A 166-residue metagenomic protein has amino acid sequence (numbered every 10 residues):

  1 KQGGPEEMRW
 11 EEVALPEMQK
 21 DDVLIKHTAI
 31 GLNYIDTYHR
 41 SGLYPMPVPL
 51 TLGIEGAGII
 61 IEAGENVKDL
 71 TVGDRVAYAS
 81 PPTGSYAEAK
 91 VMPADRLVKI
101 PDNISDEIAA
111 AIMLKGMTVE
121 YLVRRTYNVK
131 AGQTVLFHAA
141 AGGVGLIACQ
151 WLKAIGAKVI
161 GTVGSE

Functional and structural regions predicted by a protein language model:
K1, T28, G164-S165: Cofactor-binding loop segments of dinucleotide-utilizing enzymes, especially the Rossmann-like FAD- and NAD(P)+-binding
K1-E7: Extracellular beta-rich ligand/substrate-recognition surface
W10-L15, A57-I59, A89-V91, L97 (+1 more regions): Conserved hydrophobic/aromatic beta-strand scaffold that supports enzyme active sites
A14-G31, S41-G84: Glycine-rich beta-strand-centered segment in the early N-terminal region that forms part of a ligand/cofactor-binding
V76-A139: NAD(P)H dinucleotide-binding glycine-rich loop of Rossmann-like/cofactor-binding domains, especially the beta1-alpha1
V119, C149, K153: Gly/Ala-rich phosphate-binding loop of Rossmann-like dinucleotide-binding domains, activating on the conserved
F137, K153-E166: Adenosine-nucleotide cofactor-binding segment
G143-V144: Hydrophobic/small residue at the entry helix of a nucleotide-binding pocket
